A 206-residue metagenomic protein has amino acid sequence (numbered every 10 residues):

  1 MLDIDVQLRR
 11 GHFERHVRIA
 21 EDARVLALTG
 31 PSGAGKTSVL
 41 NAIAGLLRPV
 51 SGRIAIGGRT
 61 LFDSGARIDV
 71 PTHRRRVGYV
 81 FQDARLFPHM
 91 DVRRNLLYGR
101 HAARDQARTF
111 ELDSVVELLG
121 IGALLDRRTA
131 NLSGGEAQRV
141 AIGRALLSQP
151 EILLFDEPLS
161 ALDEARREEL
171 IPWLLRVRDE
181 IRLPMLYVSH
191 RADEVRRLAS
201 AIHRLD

Functional and structural regions predicted by a protein language model:
R59-F62, A107-L124, L175-R176: Conserved ABC ATPase "signature" region
L61-G78, A102: ABC ATPase NBD coupling module
M90-F110, L118: ABC-type ATPase nucleotide-binding domains, specifically the catalytic core motifs of the NBD
R128-L132, E136-Q138: Conserved ABC ATPase signature
L147-E151: A short, proline-enriched helix->beta-strand linker immediately N-terminal to the Walker B motif in ABC-type P-loop
L153-E157: Catalytic Walker B motif of ABC-type/P-loop ATPase nucleotide-binding domains
R182-V188: Conserved H-loop
